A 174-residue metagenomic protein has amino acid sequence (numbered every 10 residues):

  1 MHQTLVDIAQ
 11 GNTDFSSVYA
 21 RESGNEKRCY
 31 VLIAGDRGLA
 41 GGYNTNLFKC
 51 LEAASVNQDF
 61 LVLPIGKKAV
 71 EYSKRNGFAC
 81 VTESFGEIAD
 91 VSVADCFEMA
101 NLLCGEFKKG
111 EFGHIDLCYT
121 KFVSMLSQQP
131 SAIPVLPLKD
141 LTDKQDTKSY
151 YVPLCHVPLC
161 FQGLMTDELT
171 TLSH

Functional and structural regions predicted by a protein language model:
M1-H174: C-terminal beta-strand-loop-alpha-helix "lid" module of Rossmann-like NAD(P)-dependent dehydrogenases
